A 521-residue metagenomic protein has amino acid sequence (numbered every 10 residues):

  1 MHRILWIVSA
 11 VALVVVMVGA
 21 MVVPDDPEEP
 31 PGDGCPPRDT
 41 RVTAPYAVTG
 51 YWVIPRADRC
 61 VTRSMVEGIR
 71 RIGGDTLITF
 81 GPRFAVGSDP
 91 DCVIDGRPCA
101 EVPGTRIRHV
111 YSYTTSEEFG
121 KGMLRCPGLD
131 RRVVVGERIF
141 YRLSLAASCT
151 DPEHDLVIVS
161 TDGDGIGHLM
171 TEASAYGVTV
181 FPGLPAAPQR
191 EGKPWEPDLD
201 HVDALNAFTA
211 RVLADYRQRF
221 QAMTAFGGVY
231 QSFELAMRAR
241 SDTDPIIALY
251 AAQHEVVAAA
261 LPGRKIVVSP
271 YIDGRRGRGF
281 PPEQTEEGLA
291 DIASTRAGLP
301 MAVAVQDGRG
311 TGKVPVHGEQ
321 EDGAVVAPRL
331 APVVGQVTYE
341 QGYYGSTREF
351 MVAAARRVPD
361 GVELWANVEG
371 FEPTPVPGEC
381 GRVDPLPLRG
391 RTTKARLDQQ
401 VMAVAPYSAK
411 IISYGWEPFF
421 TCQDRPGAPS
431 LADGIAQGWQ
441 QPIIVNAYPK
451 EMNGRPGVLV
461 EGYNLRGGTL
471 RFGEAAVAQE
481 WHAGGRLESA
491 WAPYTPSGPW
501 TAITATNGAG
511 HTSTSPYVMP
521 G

Functional and structural regions predicted by a protein language model:
W6-I7, V15-R38: C-terminal region of N-terminal signal peptides and the immediate post-cleavage residues of exported proteins
R56-T62, I72-D242, I272-F280, D307-E319 (+3 more regions): Aromatic-lined carbohydrate-binding surfaces of glycoside hydrolases
M65, I69-S88, G227, A297-Q440: Substrate-binding cleft of secreted/luminal carbohydrate-active enzymes
T209-R211, D242-R275, E286, G298-L299 (+1 more regions): Active-site neighborhood of glycoside hydrolase catalytic domains
P270-G274, S430-G454: Short, compositionally biased P/S/T/A/G/V-rich stretches that sit at domain boundaries
N453, E461-G468, G498: Short proline/glycine-enriched turn/loop motifs at strand-loop junctions of beta-rich domains
A492-A502: Surface-exposed, short loops/turns at beta-strand junctions within beta-sandwich domains
G510-G521: Edge beta-strands of extracellular beta-sandwich domains
